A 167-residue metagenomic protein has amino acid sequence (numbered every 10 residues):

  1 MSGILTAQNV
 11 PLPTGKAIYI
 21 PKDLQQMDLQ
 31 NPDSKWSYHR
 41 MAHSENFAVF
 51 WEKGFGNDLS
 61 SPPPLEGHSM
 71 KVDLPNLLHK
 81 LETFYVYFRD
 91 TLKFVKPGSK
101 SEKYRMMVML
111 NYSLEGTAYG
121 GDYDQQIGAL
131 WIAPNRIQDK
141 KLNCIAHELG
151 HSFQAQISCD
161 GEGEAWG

Functional and structural regions predicted by a protein language model:
I4-A7, H147, G163-G167: Short, intrinsically disordered, charge-balanced linker/junction segments flanking boundaries in proteins
I4-M41: N-terminal low-structure segments adjacent to metalloprotease catalytic domains across cellular compartments
M41-G163: Juxtacatalytic substrate-recognition/specificity segment
